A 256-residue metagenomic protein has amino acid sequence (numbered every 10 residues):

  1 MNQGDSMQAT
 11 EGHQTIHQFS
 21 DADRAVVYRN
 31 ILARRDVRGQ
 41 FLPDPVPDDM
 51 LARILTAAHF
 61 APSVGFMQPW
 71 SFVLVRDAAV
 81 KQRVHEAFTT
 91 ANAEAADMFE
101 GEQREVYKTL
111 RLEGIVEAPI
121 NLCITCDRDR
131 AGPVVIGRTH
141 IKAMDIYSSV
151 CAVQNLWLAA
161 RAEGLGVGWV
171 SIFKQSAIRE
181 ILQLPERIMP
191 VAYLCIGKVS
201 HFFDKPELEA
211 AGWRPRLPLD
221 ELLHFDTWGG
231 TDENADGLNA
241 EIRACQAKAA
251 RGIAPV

Functional and structural regions predicted by a protein language model:
N2-F19, D23, V37, Y193-V256: C-terminal helix-cap and adjacent tail motif
D23-R35: Short, contiguous hydrophobic alpha-helices characteristic of membrane insertion segments
N30, N121-C123, Y193-C195: Conserved hydrophobic/aromatic beta-strand scaffold that supports enzyme active sites
A33-A61: An N-terminal domain-cap segment
I54-H59, L122, R130-I181: Small-aliphatic-rich amphipathic alpha-helix that forms the alpha element of a beta-alpha
V64-M67, E113-V116, L184-E186, P215: Solvent-exposed alpha-helices and their adjacent loops that cap or buttress functional pockets in soluble metabolic
Q68-S149: Glycine/small-residue-rich phosphate/adenosyl-binding loop
A93-F99, Q183-E207: A glycine-rich helix N-cap at a beta->alpha junction
